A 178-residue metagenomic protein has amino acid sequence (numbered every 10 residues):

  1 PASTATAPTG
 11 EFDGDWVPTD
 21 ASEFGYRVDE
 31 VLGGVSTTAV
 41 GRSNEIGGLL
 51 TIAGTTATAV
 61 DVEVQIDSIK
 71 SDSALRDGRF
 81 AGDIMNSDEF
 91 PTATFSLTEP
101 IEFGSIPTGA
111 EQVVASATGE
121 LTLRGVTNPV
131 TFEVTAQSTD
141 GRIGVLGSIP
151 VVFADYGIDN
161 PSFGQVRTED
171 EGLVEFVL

Functional and structural regions predicted by a protein language model:
P1-L178: Low-complexity, acidic/polar, glycine-enriched regions of mature
